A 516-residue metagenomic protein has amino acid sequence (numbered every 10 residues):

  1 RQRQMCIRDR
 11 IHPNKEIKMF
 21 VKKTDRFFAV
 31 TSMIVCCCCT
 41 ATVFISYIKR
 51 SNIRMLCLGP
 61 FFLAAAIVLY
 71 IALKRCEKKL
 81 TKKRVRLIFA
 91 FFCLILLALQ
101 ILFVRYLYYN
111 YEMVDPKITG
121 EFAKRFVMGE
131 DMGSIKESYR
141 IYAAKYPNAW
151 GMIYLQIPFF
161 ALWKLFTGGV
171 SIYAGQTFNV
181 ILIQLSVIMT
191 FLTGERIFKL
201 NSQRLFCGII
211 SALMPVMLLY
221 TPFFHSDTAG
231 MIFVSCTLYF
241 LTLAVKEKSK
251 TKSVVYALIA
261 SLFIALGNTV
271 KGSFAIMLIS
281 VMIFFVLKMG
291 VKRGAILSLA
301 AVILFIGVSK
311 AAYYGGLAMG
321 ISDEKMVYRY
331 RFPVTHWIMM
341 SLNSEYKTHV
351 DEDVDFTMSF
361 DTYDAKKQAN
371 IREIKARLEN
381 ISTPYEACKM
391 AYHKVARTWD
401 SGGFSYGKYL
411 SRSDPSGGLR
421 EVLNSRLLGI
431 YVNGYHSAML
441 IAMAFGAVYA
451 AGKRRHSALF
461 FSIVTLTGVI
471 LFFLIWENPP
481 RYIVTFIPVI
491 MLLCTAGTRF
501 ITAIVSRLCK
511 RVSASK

Functional and structural regions predicted by a protein language model:
R1-I7: Short, small-residue-biased leader/transition segments that mark boundaries at the very start of proteins
T40, F44-F62, A174, F178-N179 (+1 more regions): Membrane-interface anchor segments at the N-terminal boundary of transmembrane helices in multi-pass membrane enzymes
K124, R140-G168: Short hydrophobic/aromatic helix or loop-helix immediately within or flanking a transmembrane segment in polytopic
M132-G133, Y314-R412: Membrane-proximal stem/loop segments at transmembrane-domain junctions that anchor or position
Y146, W150, K164-I188, G429-G434: Loop-to-helix entry region of an early transmembrane alpha helix in multi-pass inner-membrane enzymes
T177-F198, C236, I441-V448: Transmembrane-helix motifs of polytopic, lipid-linked glycan transferases
T190-L213, S457-F460: Transmembrane-helix signature of polytopic, membrane-embedded enzymes that assemble or transfer cell-envelope glycans
V216-G230: Short acidic/glycine- and proline-prone juxtamembrane loop motifs at membrane-interface regions of multi-pass membrane
